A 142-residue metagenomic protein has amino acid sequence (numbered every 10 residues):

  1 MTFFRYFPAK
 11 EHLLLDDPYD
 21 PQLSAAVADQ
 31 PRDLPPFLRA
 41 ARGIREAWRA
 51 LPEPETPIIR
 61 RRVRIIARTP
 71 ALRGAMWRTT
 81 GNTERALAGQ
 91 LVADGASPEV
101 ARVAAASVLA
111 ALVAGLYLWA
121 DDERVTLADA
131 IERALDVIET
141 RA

Functional and structural regions predicted by a protein language model:
M1: Key DNA-contact positions within bacterial/archaeal DNA-binding proteins
F4-L14: HTH DNA-binding helix-turn interface
D17-A25: Short, basic, alpha-helical segments at the C-terminal edge of helix-turn-helix-like DNA-binding modules
P21-Q22, P57-R85: Short secondary-structure transition hinges
S24-R62: Hydrophobic alpha-helical connector segments
P36, W48, L127-A142: Flexible extramembrane loops and terminal tails that flank transmembrane helices in small membrane-associated subunits
R42, E46, N82, A106-A110 (+1 more regions): Short, residue-level hotspots on alpha-helical faces of the histone-fold and other alpha-helical interaction modules
W77, A93-D136: Hydrophobic/aromatic-rich alpha-helical bundle segments in the mid-to-C-terminal region
